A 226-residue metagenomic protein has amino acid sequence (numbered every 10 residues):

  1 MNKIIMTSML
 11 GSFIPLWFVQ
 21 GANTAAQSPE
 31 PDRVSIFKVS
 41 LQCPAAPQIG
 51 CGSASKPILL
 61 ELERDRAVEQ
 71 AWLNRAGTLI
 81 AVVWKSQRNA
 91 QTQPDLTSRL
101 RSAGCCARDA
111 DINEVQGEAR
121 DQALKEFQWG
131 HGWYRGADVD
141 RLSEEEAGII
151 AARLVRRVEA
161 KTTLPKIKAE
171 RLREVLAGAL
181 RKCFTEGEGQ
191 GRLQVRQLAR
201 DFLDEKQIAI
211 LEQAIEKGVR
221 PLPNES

Functional and structural regions predicted by a protein language model:
T7-Q20: Bacterial N-terminal signal peptides
P29-I49: Short glycine-/aliphatic-rich beta-strand segments at the starts of folded cytosolic domains
P57-A76, C106: Short acidic amphipathic segments
P57-L59, T92-G104: Short amphipathic alpha-helices in soluble, non-transmembrane regions that often serve as interface/regulatory elements
W84-Q91: Helix N-cap motif at beta-to-alpha junctions
R101-A123: Conserved short beta-strand edge segments in small beta-sheet-based binding/regulatory domains
Q116-E145: Short, low-order "capping/linker" segments at domain edges
R171-S226: C-terminal non-catalytic accessory extensions
